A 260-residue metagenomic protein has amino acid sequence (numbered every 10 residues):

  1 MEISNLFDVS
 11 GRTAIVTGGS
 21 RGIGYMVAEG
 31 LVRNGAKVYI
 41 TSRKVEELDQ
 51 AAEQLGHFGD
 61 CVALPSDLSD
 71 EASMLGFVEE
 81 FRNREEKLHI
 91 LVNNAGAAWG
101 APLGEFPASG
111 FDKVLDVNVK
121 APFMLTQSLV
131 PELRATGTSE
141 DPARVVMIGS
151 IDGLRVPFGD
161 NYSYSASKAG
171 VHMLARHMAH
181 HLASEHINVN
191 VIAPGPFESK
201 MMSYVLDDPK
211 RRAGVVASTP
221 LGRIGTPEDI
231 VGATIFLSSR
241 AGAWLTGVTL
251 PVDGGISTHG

Functional and structural regions predicted by a protein language model:
M1-N5, I235, T246-G260: Short C-terminal tail/terminal secondary-structure segment of NAD(P)H-dependent dehydrogenase/reductase domains
T13, S20-G22: Conserved glycine-rich cofactor-binding loop
P102-L103, P107-L115, V215: Substrate-binding pocket helix/loop in short-chain dehydrogenase/reductase
T126, S167, A175: Active-site helix of classical SDR
P131, H180-H181, A243: Alpha-helical segment proximal to the catalytic Tyr-Lys
S150: Residue(s) in the substrate-gating loop at a strand-loop-helix junction that position the organic substrate next
A183, N188, L245-G247: Short, small/polar-rich loop/turn modules that mediate ligand/substrate recognition or access, typified
